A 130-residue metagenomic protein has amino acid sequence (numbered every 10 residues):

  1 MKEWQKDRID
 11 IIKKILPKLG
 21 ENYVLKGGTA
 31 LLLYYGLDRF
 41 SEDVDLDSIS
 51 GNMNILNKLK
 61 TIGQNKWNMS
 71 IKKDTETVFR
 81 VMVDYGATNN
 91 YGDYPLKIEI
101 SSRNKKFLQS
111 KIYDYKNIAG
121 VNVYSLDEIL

Functional and structural regions predicted by a protein language model:
M1-K26, A30-L130: Compositionally biased terminal segments of proteins
